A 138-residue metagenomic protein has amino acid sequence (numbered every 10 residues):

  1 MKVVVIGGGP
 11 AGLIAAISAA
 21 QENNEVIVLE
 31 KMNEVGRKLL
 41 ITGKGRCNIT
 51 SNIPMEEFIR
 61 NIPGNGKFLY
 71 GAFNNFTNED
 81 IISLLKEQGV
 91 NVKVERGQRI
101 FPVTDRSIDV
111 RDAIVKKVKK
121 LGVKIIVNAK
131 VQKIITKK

Functional and structural regions predicted by a protein language model:
M1-V28: N-terminal Rossmann-like FAD-binding beta1-loop-alpha1 element of flavoenzymes
A15-A16, K38, T136: Short glycine-/acidic-enriched loop or helix-start segments at secondary-structure transitions that form or flank
K31-K124, A129: Conserved N-terminal/central alpha/beta ligand/cofactor-binding core
V127-K138: A conserved short coil-to-beta-strand element within the FAD-binding core of flavoproteins
